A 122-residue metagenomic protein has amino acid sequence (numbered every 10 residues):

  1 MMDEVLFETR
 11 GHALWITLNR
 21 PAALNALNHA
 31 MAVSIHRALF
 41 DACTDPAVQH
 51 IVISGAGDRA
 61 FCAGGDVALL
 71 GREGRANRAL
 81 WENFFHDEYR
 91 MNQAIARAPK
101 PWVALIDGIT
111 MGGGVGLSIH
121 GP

Functional and structural regions predicted by a protein language model:
M1-S54, A79, Q93: Conserved CoA-thioester-binding segment of acyl-CoA-metabolizing enzymes
A23-L24, D58-R59, T110: Glycine-/small-residue-rich active-site loops that bind phosphorylated ligands and cofactors
A26, R75, A79, I106-I109: Alpha-helix capping and helix-loop boundary segments enriched in small/acidic/polar residues
M31, D66-L69, L117-H120: Short, glycine/charged-enriched secondary-structure capping and boundary segments
A38, D87-A98: Catalytic-core regions built around general acid/base machinery
S54-G55, I106: Short beta-strand/turn micro-motifs composed of small residues that flank or help shape donor/cofactor-binding pockets
G55-R90: Glycine- (often His-adjacent) and acidic-residue-rich active-site loop that binds/positions the CoA thioester
I95-P122: Glycine-rich beta-to-alpha active-site loop
